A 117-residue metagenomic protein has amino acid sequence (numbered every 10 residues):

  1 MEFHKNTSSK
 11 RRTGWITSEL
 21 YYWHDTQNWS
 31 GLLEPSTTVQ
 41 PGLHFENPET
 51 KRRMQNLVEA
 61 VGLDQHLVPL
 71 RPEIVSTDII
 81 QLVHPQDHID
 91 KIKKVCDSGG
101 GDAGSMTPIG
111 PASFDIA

Functional and structural regions predicted by a protein language model:
M1-A117: HDAC/HDAC-like amidohydrolase catalytic core signature
